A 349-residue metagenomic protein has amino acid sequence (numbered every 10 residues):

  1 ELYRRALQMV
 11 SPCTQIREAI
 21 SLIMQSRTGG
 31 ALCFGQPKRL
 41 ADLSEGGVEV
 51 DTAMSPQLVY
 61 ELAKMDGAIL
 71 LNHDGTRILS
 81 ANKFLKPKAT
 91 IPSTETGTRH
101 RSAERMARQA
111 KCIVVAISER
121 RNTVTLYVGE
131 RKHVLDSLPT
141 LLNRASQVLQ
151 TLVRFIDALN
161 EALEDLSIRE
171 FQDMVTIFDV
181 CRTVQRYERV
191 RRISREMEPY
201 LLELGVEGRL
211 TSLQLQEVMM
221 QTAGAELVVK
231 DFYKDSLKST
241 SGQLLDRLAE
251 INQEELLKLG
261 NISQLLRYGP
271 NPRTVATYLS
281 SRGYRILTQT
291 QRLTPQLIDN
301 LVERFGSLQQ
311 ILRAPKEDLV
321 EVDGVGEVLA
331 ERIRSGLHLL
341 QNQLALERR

Functional and structural regions predicted by a protein language model:
E1-E255: Divalent-cation
Q109, E321-V322: Residues at alpha-helix termini
N122, S167, M174, S212 (+4 more regions): Residue-level detector of alpha-helical recognition elements and their boundaries
G224-E321, E327-R349: Long, highly charged, low-complexity intrinsically disordered interaction regions that mediate electrostatic DNA/RNA
